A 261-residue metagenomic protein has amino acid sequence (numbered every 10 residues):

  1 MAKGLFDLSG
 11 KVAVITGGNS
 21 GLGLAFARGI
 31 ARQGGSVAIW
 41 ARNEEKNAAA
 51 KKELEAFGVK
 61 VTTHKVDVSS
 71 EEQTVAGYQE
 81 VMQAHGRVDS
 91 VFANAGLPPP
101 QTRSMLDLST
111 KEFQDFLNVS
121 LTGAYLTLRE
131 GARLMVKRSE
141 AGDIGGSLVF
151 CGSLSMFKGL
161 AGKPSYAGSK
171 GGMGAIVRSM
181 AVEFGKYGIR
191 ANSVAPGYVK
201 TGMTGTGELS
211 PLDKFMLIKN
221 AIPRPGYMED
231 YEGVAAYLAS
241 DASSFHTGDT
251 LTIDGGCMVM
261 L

Functional and structural regions predicted by a protein language model:
A2-G4, T102, K158, I218-K219 (+2 more regions): Short C-terminal tail/terminal secondary-structure segment of NAD(P)H-dependent dehydrogenase/reductase domains
V12, N19-S20: Conserved glycine-rich cofactor-binding loop
T102-M105, S109-Q114, M216: Substrate-binding pocket helix/loop in short-chain dehydrogenase/reductase
L128, S169, V177: Active-site helix of classical SDR
S153: Residue(s) in the substrate-gating loop at a strand-loop-helix junction that position the organic substrate next
G185, R190, H246-G248: Short, small/polar-rich loop/turn modules that mediate ligand/substrate recognition or access, typified
S193, K214-H246, I253-G255: C-terminal helical subdomain
